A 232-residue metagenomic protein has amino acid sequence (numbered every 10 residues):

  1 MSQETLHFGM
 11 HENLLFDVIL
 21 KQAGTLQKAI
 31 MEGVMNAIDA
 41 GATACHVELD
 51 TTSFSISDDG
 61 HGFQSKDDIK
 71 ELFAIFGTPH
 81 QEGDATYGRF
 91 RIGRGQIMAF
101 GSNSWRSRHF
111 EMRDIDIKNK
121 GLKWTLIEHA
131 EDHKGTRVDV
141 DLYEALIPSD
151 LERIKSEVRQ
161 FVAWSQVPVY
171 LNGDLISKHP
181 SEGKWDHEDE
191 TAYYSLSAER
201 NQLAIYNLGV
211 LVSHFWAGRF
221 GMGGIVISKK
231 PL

Functional and structural regions predicted by a protein language model:
M1-A42, K66-A74: Bergerat-fold GHKL ATPase/HATPase_c domain
S2-E4, F8, I38, A42 (+2 more regions): N-terminal assembly/transducer modules of large multi-domain enzymes, emphasizing dimerization/partner-binding
A23, Q27, M31, Y87-M98 (+2 more regions): Amphipathic alpha-helical transducer elements in NTP-driven molecular machines
D39, G60-H61: Short, glycine/acidic-enriched loop or turn micro-motifs at the edges of active sites
T43-C45, F54, N103: Conserved beta-strand core positions
H46-E48, I97-M98: Well-ordered beta-strand positions
F54-G60: Conserved DxG motif in ATP/Mg2+-binding regions
H61-K123: Flexible ATP-lid and adjacent glycine-rich G1/G2 motifs of the Bergerat
